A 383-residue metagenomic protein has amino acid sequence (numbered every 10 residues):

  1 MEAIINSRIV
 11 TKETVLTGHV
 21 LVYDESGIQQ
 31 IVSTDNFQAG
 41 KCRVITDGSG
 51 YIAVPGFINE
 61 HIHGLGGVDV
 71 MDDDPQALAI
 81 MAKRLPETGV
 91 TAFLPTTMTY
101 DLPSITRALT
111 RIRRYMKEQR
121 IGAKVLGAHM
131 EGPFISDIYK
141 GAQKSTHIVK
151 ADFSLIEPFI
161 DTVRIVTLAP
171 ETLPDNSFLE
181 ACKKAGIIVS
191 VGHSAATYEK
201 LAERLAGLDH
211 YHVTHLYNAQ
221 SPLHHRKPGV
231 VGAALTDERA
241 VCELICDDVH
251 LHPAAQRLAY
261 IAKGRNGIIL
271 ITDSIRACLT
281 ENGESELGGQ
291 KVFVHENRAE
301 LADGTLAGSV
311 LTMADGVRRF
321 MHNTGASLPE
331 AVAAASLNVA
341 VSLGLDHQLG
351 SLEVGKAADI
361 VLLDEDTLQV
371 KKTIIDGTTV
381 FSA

Functional and structural regions predicted by a protein language model:
M1-A39, I374, T378: N-terminal metal-binding scaffold of metallo-dependent hydrolase/deaminase domains
E2-I9, Q38-A79, K83: Replace "His-x-His-based motif
S7, V341, S351-A383: C-terminal cap of metal-dependent C-N hydrolases
Y51-A53, E60, V70-A123, T146-F159 (+1 more regions): Alpha-helical scaffold segments that flank or form the walls of functional sites
H63, A79-A108, A123-S136, I160-E171 (+5 more regions): Divalent metal-dependent hydrolysis catalytic cores, especially in the metallo-beta-lactamase
K83-L94, D137-I160, E203-Q220, K227-V241 (+1 more regions): Active-site gating loops and adjacent loop-to-helix segments of metal-dependent hydrolytic enzymes
F159-T280, V380: Active-site core of metal-dependent hydrolases
G229-C242, Y260-T272, C278-K356, I360-L363: His/Asp/Glu-enriched, well-ordered alpha-helical/loop segment that forms or immediately abuts the divalent-metal
